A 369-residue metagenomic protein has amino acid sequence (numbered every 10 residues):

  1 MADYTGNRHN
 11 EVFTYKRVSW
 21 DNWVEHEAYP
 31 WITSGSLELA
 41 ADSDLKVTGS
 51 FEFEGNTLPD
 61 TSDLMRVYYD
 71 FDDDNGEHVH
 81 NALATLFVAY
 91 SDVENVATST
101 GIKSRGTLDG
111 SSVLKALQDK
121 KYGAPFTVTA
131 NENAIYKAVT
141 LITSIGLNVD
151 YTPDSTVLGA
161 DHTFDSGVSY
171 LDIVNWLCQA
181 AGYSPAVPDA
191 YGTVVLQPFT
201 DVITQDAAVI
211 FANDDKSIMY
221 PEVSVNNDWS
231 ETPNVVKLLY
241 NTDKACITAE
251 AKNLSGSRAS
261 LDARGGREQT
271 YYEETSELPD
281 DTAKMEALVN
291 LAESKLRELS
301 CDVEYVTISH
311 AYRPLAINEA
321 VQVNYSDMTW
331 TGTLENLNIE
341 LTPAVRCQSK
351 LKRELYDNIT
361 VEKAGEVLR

Functional and structural regions predicted by a protein language model:
M1-K46, Y90-D92, S217-N226: Solvent-exposed edge beta-strands and adjacent loop segments that serve as assembly or binding interfaces
M1-V12, K16, N175, Q179 (+3 more regions): Acidic, small/polar-enriched beta strand-loop surface segments
A2, V79-A82, V96-L117, P153-T232: Short beta-strand-centered interaction patches in the first periplasmic/extracellular domains of large envelope
A2-D3, N56-N148: Surface-exposed cap/loop segments at beta↔alpha junctions
K16-D21, Y68-D74, Q322-N324: A generic structural motif
G35-N56, I102-A116, L238, R297-S309 (+2 more regions): Oligomerization/assembly interface segments of phage tail-like spikes and tubes
F51, G110, A124-D150, D165-A190 (+3 more regions): Amphipathic, non-transmembrane alpha-helical segments in extracytoplasmic/periplasmic proteins
E54-P59, D154-S155, S309-P314: Short, surface-exposed secondary-structure edge patches
